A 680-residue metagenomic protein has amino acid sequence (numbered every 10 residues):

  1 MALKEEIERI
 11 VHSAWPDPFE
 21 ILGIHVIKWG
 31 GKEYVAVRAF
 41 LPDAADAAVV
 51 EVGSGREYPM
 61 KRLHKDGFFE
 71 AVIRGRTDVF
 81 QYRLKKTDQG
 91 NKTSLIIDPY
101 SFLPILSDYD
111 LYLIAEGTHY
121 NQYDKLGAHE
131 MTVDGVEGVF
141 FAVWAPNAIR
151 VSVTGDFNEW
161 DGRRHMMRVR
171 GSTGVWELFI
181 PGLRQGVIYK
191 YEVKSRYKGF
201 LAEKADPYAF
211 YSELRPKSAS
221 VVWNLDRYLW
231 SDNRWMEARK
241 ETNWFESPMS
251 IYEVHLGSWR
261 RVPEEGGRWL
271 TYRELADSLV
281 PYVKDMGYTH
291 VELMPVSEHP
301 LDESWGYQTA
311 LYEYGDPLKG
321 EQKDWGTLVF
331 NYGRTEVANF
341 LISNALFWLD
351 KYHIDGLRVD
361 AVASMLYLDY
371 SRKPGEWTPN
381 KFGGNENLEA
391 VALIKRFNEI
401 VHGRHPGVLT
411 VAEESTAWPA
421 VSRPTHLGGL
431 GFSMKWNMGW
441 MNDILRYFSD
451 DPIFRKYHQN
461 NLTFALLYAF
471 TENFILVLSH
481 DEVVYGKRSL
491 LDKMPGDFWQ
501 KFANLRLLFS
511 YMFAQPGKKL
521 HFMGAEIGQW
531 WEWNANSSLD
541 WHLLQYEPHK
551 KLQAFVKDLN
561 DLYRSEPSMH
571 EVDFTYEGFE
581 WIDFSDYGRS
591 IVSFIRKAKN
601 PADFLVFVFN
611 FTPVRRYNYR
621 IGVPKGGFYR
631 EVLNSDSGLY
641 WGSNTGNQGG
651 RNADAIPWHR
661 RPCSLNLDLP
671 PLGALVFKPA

Functional and structural regions predicted by a protein language model:
M1-P248, Y272-V283, G287, F498-F502 (+2 more regions): Carbohydrate-interacting/catalytic domains
A47, V151, V291-L293, L357 (+1 more regions): Hydrophobic residues within beta-strands of alpha/beta enzymes
Y197, S258-R260, S297-P300, A363-M365 (+4 more regions): Feature marks short, surface-exposed loop/turn motifs that line or immediately flank catalytic pockets and channel
A209-L214, R227-Y228, N233-I251, H255-E386 (+2 more regions): Substrate-binding/active-site clefts of carbohydrate-active enzymes
R215-P216, H353-D355, Y370-N536, R564-I621 (+2 more regions): Conserved alpha/beta catalytic core and glycan-binding cleft of carbohydrate-active enzymes
W269, T335, N339-I342, G356 (+4 more regions): Conserved structured core elements
S278-L279, V337-W348, L393, F397 (+2 more regions): Alpha-helical packing segments of well-folded alpha/beta enzyme cores
Y312, F330, N380, L490-M494 (+1 more regions): Glycine- and acidic
